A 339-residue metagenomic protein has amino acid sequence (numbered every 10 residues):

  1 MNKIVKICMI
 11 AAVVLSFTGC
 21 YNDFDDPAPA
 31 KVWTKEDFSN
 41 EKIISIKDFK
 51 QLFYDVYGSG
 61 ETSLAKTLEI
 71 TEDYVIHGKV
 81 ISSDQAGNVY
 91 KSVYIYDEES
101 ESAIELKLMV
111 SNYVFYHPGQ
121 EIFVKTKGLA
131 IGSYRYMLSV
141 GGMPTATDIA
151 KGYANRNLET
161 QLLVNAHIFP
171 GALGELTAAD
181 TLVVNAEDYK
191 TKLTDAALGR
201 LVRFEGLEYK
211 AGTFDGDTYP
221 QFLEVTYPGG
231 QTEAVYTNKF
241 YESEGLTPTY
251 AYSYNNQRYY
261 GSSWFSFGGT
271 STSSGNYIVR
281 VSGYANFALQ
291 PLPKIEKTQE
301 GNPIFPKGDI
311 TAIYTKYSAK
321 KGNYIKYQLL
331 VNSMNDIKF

Functional and structural regions predicted by a protein language model:
M1-N2, Y21: N-terminal hydrophobic targeting signals that begin at the initiator methionine
K3-I10: Sec-dependent signal peptide recognition, specifically the positively charged N-region followed immediately by
S16-G19: C-terminal motif of bacterial Sec signal peptides marking the signal peptidase cleavage site
Y21-Y90, Y94-F339: OB-fold nucleic-acid-binding modules
